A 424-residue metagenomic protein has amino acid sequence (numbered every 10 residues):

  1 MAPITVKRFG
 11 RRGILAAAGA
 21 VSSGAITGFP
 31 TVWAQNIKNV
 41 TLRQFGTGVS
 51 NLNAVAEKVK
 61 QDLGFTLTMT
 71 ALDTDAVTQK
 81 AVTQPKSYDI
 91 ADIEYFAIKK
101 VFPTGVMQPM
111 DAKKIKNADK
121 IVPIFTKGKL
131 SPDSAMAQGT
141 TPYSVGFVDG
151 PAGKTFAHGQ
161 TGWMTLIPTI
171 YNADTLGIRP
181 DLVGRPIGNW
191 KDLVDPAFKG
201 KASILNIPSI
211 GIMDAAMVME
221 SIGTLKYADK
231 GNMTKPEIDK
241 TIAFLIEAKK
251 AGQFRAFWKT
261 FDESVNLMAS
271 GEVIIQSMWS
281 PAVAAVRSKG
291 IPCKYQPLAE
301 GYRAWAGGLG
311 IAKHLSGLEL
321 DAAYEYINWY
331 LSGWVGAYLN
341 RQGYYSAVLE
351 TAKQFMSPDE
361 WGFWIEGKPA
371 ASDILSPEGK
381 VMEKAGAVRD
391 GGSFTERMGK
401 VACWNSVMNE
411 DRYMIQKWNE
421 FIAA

Functional and structural regions predicted by a protein language model:
M1-F9, S22-S23: N-terminal secretory signal peptides
A34, A312-R389: Mature extracytoplasmic/periplasmic domains
Q35-T104: Early extracytoplasmic/lumenal segment of secretory-pathway proteins
S50, F102-E263: Extracytoplasmic ligand-binding site segments that recognize negatively charged/polar headgroups
Q84-D92, V106-Q108, F198-G200, S270-I275: Alpha-to-beta junction loops
Q253-S316, K353-M356, E360: Extracytoplasmic/periplasmic substrate-binding proteins
E378-A424: Conserved C-terminal helix/tail region of periplasmic/extracytoplasmic solute-binding proteins
